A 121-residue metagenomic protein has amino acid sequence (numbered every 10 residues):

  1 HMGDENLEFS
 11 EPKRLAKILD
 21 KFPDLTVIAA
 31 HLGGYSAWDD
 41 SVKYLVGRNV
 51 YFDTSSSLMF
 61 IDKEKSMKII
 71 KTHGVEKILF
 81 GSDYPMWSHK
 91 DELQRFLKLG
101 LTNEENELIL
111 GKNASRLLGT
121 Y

Functional and structural regions predicted by a protein language model:
H1-L79: Catalytic pocket-lining loop regions of alpha/beta-barrel enzymes, especially the amidohydrolase/enolase/GH5 lineages
T72-L79, H89-Y121: Mid-to-C-terminal alpha-helical segments outside catalytic/metal-binding sites
G81-Y84: C-terminal active-site rim and adjoining tail of enzyme catalytic domains
